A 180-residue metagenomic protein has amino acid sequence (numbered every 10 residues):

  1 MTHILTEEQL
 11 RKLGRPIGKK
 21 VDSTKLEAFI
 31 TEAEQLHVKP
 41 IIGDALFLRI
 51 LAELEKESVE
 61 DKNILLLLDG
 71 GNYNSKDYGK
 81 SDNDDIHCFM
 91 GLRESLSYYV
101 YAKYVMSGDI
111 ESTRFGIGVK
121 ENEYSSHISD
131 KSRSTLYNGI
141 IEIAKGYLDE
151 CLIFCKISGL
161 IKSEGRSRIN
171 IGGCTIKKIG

Functional and structural regions predicted by a protein language model:
M1-R93, S107-F115, V119, S126-I128 (+2 more regions): Conserved short "hinge" loops at termini or chain/domain junctions
